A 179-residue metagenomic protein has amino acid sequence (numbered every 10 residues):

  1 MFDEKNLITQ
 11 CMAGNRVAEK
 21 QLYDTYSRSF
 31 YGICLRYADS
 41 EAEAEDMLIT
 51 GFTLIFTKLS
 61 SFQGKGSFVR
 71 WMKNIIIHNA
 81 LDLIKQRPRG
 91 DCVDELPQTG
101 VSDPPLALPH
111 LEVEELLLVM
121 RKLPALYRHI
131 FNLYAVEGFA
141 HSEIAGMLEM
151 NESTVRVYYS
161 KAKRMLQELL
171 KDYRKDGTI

Functional and structural regions predicted by a protein language model:
M1, D82, R89-V113, A140: Internal acidic/polar
I8-G32: A short, charge-rich alpha-helical start-of-domain segment used by transcription regulators
Q10, D91, G146-E149, K163-I179: C-terminal edge and immediately downstream basic/flexible tail or linker adjoining helix-turn-helix-like DNA-binding
M12-A13, R36, I49-S67, Q86-P88: Sigma70-family region 2
Y23-E41, K58, M120, L169-D172: Amphipathic, Lys/Arg- and hydrophobic-enriched alpha-helical face
Y26, M47, Y158-K161: Residues within the DNA-recognition helix of helix-turn-helix
S60-G64, N74-D94, K161: Arg/Lys-rich amphipathic alpha helix in sigma70-family domain 2
I130-Y134: A short pre-motif secondary-structure segment
